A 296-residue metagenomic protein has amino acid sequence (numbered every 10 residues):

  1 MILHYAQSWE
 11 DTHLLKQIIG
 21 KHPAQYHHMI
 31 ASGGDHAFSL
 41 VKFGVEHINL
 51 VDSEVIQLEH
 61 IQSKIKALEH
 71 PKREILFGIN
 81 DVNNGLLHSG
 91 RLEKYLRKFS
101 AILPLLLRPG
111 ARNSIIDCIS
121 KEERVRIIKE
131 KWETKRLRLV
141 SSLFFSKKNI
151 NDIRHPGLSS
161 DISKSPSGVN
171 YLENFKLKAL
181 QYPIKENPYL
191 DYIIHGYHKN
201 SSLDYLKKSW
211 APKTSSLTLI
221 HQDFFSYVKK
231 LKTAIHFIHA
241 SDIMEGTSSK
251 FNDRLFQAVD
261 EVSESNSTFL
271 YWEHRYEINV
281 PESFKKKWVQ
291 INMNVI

Functional and structural regions predicted by a protein language model:
M1-P23, F144: S-adenosyl-L-methionine
Q17-I18, W272-I296: C-terminal region signature
P23-G34, I48-N49: Conserved class I S-adenosyl-L-methionine
A24, Q222-H239: A short acidic, Gly/Pro-enriched loop at the edge of an enzyme's catalytic core that lines a small-molecule cofactor
L50-V55: Conserved acidic E/D residue at the C-terminus of a beta-strand in Rossmann-like folds
I56-W210: Class I S-adenosyl-L-methionine-dependent methyltransferase module
H239, S265-E277: Conserved beta-strand signature within the Rossmann-like core of class I S-adenosyl-L-methionine
F251-S267: A short glycine-rich, Lys/Arg-flanked "PGG" loop and its adjoining helix->strand segment in the class I
